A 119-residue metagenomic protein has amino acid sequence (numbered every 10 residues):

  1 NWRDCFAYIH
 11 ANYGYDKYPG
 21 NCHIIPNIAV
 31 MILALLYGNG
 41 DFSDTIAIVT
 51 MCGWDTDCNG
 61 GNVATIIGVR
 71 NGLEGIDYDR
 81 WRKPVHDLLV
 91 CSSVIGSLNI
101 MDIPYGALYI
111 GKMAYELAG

Functional and structural regions predicted by a protein language model:
N1-C22, V85-V94, L98, I103-G119: Phosphate-rich cofactor/ligand-interacting catalytic cores and adjacent structured alpha/beta frameworks
N1-G53: Accessory "access/gating" subregions that flank catalytic or transport cores
L33-G111: Catalytic phosphate/nucleotide-handling subdomain of diverse soluble enzymes
